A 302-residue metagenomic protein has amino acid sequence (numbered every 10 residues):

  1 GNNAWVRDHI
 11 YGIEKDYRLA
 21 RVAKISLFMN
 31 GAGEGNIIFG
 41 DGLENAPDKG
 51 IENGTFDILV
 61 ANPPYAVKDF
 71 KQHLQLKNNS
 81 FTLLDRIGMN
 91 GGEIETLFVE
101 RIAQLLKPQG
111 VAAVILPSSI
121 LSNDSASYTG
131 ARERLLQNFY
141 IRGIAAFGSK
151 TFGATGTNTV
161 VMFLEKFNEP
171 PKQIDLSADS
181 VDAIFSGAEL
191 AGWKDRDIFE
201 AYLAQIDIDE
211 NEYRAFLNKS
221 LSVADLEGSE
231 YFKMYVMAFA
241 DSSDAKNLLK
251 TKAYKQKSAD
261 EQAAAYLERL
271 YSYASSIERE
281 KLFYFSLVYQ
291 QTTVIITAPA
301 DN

Functional and structural regions predicted by a protein language model:
G1-A61, A66-V67, L116-S119, T129-R132 (+1 more regions): Conserved S-adenosyl-L-methionine
V67-Q72, I87-N302: Accessory (non-catalytic) regions of SAM-dependent nucleic-acid methyltransferases and partner specificity/recognition
D69-F81: Short, flexible, mixed-charge acidic loops at enzyme active sites
L83-D85: Extracytoplasmic loops and strand-loop junctions of Gram-negative outer membrane beta-barrel proteins
